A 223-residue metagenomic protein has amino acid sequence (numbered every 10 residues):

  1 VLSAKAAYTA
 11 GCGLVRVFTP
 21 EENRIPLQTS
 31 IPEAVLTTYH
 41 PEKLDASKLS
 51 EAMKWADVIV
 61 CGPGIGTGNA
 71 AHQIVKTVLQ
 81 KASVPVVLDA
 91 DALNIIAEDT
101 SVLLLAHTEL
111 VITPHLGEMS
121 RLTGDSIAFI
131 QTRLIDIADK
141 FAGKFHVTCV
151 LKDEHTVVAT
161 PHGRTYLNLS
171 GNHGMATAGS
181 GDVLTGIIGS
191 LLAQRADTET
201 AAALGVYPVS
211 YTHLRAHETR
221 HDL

Functional and structural regions predicted by a protein language model:
V1-P85, N94-V111, L116-R220: Small-residue (G/A/S/T)-rich helix-start motifs and N-terminal tracts that mark the onset
L223: Cytosolic catalytic cores of cyclic-nucleotide second-messenger enzymes
